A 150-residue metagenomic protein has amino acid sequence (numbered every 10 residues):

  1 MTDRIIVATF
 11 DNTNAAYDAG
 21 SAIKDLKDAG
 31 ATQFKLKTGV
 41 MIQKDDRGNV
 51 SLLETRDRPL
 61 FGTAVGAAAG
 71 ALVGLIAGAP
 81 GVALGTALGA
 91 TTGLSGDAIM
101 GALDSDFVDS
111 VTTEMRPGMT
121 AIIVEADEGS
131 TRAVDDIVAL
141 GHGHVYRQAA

Functional and structural regions predicted by a protein language model:
T2-A29, Q33-K44, G96-A150: Cytosol/matrix-facing juxtamembrane amphipathic, basic-hydrophobic segments adjacent to a transmembrane helix
G20-A22, E54-R56, V65-A68, I137-V138: Surface-exposed beta-strand edges and their flanking turn/coil or helix-capping segments
K37-L60: Short, intrinsically disordered low-complexity segments
R56-D104: Short, low-complexity, glycine-enriched hydrophobic/amphipathic alpha-helices that associate with lipid bilayers
